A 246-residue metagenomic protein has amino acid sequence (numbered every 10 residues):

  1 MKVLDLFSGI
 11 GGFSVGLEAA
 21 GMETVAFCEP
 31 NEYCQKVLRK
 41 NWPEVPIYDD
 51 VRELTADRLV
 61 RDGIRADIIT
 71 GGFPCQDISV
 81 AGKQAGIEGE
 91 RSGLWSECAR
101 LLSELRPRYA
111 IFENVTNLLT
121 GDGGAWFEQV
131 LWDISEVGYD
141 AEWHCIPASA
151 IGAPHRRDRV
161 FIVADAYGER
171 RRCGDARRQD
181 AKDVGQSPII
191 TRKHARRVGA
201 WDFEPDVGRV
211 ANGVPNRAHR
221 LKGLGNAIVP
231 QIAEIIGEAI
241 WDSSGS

Functional and structural regions predicted by a protein language model:
M1-V3: Extreme N-terminal starter segment of soluble prokaryotic enzymes
D5-I10, F73: Class I SAM-dependent methyltransferase "Motif I" SAM/SAH-binding loop
I10-L17: Conserved SAM-dependent methyltransferase scaffold
E18, W241: Gly/Ala-rich phosphate-binding loop of Rossmann-like dinucleotide-binding domains, activating on the conserved
T24-A26: Short beta-strand element of Class I
N31-E32: Conserved SAM/SAH-binding beta-strand->alpha-helix loop
K36-G63: S-adenosyl-L-methionine
L54-I68, Q76-N226: Class I S-adenosyl-L-methionine
